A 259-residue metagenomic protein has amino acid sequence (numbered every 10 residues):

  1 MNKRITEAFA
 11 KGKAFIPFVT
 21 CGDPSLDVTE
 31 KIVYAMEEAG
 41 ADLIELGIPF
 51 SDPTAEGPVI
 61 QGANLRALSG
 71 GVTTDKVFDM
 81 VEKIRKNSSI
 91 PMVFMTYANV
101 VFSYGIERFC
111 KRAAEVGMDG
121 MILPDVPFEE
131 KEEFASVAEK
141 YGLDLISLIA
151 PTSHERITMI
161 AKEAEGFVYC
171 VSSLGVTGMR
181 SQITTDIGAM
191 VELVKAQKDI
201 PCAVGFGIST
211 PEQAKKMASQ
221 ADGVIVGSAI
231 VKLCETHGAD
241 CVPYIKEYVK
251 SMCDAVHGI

Functional and structural regions predicted by a protein language model:
M1-V19, M80-K86: N-terminal amphipathic alpha-helix/helix-capping segment at the start of soluble metabolic enzymes
F15-V19, I44-L46, M92-T96, M121-L123 (+4 more regions): Hydrophobic faces of well-ordered beta-strands that scaffold small-molecule active sites in alpha/beta enzyme cores
L26-M36, T152-K162, V204, I208-V224: Catalytic cores of alpha/beta
E37, I48, Q61-L123, V256: Active-site beta->alpha loop and helix N-cap motifs at the rims of alpha/beta catalytic domains
A41-D52, M118-I122, P127, S172-G178 (+2 more regions): Glycine-rich phosphate-binding active-site loops on the catalytic face of alpha/beta enzymes
G62, G70, T158-A196, L233-E235: Glycine/Thr-rich beta-alpha phosphate-binding loop at enzyme active sites
S69-V72, G117-E130, D144-T152, T158 (+1 more regions): Catalytic beta/alpha-barrel core
V77, E192-I200, S209-K215, S219-I259: Alpha/beta catalytic cores of nucleotide-metabolism and tRNA/nucleoside-modifying enzymes
